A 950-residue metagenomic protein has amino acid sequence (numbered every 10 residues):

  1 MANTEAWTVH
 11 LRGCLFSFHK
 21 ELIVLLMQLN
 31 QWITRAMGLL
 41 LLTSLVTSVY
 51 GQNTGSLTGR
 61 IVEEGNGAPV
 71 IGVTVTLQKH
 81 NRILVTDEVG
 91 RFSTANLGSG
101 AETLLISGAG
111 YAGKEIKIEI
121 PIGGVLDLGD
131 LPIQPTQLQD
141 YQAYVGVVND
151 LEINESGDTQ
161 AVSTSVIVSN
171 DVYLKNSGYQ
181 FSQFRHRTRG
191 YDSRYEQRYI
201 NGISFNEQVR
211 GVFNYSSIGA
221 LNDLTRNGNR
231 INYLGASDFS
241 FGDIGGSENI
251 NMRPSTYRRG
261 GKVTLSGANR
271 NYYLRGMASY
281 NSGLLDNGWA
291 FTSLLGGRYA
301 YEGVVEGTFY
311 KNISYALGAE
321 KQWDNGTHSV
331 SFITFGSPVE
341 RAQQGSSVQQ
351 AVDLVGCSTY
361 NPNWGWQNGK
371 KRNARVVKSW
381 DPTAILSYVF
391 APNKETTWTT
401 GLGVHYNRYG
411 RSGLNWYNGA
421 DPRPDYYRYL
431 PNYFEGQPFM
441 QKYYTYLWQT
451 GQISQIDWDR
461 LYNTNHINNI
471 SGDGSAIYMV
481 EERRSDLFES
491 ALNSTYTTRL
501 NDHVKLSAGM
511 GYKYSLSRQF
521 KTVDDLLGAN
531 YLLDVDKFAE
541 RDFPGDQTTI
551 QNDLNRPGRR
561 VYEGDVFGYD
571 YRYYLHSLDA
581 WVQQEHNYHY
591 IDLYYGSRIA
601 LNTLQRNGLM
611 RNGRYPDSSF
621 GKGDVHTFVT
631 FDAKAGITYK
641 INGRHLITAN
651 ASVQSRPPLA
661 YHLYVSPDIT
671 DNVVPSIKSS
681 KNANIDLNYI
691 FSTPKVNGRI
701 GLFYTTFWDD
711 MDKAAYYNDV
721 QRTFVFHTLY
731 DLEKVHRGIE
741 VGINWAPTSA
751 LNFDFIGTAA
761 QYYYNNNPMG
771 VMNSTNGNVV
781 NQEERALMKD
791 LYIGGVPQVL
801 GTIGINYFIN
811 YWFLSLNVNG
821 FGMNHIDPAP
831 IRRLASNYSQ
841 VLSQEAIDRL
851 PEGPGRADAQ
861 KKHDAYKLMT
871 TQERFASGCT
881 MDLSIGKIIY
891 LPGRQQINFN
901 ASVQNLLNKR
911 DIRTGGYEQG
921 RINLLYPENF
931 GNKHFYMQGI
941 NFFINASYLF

Functional and structural regions predicted by a protein language model:
S56, G267-A300, V304-Q344, V376 (+2 more regions): Transmembrane beta-barrel wall of Gram-negative outer-membrane proteins
S165, V172-L174, I203-L234, N251-R253 (+2 more regions): Short acidic/polar hinge/loop motifs at secondary-structure boundaries that mediate gating or recognition
E320, S329-S387, G410-E481, G545-Y562 (+1 more regions): Acidic/polar loop-and-plug regions of large Gram-negative outer-membrane beta-barrel proteins
E340, S346-S347, I550, N555-R560 (+8 more regions): Surface-exposed extracellular loop regions of Gram-negative outer-membrane beta-barrel proteins, predominantly
N361-T383, S387, G623-D632, S655-W708 (+3 more regions): Outer-membrane beta-barrel signature, preferentially recognizing the C-terminal barrel domain of Gram-negative
M479, K505-N642, M769: Signature of Gram-negative outer-membrane beta-barrel scaffolds
Y704-T706, H727-R832, S947-L949: Gram-negative outer-membrane beta-barrel transporters
F753, G820-K861, K887-F950: C-terminal beta-signal and adjacent terminal beta-strands/loops of Gram-negative outer-membrane beta-barrel proteins
